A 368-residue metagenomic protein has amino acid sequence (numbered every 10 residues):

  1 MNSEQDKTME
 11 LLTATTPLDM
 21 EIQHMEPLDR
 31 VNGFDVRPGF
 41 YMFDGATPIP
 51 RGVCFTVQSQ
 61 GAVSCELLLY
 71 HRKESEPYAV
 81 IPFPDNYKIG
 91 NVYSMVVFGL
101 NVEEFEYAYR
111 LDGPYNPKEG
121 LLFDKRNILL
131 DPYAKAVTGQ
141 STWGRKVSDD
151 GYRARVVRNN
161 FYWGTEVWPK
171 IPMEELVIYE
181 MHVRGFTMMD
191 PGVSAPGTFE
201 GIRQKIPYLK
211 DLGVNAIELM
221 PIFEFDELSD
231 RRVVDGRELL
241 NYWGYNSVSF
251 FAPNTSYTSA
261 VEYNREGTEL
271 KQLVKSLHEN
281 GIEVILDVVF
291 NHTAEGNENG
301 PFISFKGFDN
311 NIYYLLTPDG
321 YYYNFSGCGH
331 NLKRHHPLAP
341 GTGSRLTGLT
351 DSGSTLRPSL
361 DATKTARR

Functional and structural regions predicted by a protein language model:
N2-P50, Y78-A79, Y87-M95, G99-H182 (+1 more regions): The feature marks proteins involved in alpha-glucan
A46, T56-Q58, F98, Y263-E266 (+1 more regions): Aromatic-acidic/polar surface patches that form glycan- and anion
R51-F55: Structural beta-strand segments of beta-rich domains
S59-S64: Short proline/glycine-enriched turn/loop motifs at strand-loop junctions of beta-rich domains
E66-L68: Beta-strand signatures of extracellular beta-sandwich domains
E74-P82: Surface-exposed loop/edge segments in extracytoplasmic proteins
H182-G197, Q204-R368: Substrate-binding/active-site clefts of carbohydrate-active enzymes
